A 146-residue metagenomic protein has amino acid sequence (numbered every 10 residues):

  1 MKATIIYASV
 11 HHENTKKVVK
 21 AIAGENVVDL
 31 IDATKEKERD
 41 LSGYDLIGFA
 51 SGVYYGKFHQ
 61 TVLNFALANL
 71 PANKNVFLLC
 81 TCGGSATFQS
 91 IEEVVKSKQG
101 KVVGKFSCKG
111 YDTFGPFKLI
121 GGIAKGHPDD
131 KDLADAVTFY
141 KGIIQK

Functional and structural regions predicted by a protein language model:
A3-I6, V10, K16, G24-D29 (+1 more regions): FMN-binding flavodoxin-like domain, especially the glycine-rich phosphate-binding loop
V27-E38: A short beta-strand-loop structural module common to alpha/beta enzyme folds
